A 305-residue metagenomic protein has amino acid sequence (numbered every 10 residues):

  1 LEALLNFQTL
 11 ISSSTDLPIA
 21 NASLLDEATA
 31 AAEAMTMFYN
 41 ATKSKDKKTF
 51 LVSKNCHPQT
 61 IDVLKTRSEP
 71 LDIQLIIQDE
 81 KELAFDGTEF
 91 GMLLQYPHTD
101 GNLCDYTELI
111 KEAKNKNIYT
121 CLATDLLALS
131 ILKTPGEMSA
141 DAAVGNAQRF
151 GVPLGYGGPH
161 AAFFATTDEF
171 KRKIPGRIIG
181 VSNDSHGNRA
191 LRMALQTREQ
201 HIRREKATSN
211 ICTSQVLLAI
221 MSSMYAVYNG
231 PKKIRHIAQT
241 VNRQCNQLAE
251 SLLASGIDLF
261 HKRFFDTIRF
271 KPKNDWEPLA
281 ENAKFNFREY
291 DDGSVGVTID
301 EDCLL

Functional and structural regions predicted by a protein language model:
L1-A30: Conserved N-terminal alpha-helix of the aminotransferase class I/II PLP-enzyme fold
S14-I19, K43-T49, F90, E112-I118 (+3 more regions): Short, surface-exposed connector motifs at secondary-structure boundaries
A20, Q74-Q78, F260, R288: General small-molecule cofactor/ligand-binding pocket signal
L24, F50-H57, Y96-D100, C121-L122 (+9 more regions): Hydrophobic alpha-helical scaffolding
T29-A32, T36-N188, L252, N282: Conserved PLP-enzyme active-site core in the AAT-like
F150-S251, S255, F260-K262: Active-site C-terminal subdomain of aminotransferase-like
S255-E281, I299-D302: Conserved PLP-binding catalytic core of the aspartate aminotransferase-like
N282, R288-L304: Noncatalytic alpha-helical scaffolds and linker/capping helices
